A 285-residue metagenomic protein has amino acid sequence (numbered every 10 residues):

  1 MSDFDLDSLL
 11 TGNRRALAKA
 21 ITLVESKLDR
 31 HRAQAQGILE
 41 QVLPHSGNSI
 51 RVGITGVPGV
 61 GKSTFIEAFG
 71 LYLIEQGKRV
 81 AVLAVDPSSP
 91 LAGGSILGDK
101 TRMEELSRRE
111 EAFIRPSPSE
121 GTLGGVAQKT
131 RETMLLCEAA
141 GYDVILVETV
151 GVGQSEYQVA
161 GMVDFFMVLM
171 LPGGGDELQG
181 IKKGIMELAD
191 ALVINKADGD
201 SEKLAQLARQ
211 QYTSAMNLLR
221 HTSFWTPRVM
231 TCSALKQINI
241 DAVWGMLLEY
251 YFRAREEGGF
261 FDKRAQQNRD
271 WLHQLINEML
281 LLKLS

Functional and structural regions predicted by a protein language model:
D3-V52, V60, F69-S155, M162-L169 (+1 more regions): Nucleotide-state-sensitive switch-loop elements of NTP-binding domains
D5-L6, V60, S117, V193-K196 (+2 more regions): Short hinge/gating elements
L17-K19, T231, A242-S285: Long, well-ordered amphipathic alpha-helical subdomains in the mid-to-C-terminal portions of large enzyme subunits
V57: P-loop (Walker A) phosphate-binding loop of NTP-binding proteins
F65: Hydrophobic positions on the alpha1 helix immediately C-terminal to the Walker A/P-loop
S155, I181, N239: Short acidic active-site motifs
A191, A197-A254: Canonical P-loop GTPase G-domain recognition
